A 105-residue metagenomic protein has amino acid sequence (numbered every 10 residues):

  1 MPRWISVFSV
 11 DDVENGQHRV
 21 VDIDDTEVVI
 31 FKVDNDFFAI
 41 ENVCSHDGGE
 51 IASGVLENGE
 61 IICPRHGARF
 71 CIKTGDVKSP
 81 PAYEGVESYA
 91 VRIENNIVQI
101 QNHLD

Functional and structural regions predicted by a protein language model:
M1-N58, C71-I72, G85-D105: N-terminal pre-ligand scaffold of iron-sulfur
C44, C63-H66: Short cysteine clusters
N58-P64, K78-V86: Short cysteine/histidine-rich metal-coordination sites, predominantly Zn2+-binding motifs
